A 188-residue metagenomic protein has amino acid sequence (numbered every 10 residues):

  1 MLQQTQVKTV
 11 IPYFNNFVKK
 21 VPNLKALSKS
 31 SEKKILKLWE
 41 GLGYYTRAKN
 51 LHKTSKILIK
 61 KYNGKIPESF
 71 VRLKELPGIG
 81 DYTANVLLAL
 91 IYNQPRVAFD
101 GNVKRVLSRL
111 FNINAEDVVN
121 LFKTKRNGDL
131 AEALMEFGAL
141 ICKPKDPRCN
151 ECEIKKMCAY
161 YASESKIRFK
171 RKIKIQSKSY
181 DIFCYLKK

Functional and structural regions predicted by a protein language model:
L2-S163: Catalytic cores of DNA base-excision repair glycosylases
A162-K187: Conserved N-terminal beta-strand and adjoining loop/helix that marks the start of the Nudix/MutT-like hydrolase domain
